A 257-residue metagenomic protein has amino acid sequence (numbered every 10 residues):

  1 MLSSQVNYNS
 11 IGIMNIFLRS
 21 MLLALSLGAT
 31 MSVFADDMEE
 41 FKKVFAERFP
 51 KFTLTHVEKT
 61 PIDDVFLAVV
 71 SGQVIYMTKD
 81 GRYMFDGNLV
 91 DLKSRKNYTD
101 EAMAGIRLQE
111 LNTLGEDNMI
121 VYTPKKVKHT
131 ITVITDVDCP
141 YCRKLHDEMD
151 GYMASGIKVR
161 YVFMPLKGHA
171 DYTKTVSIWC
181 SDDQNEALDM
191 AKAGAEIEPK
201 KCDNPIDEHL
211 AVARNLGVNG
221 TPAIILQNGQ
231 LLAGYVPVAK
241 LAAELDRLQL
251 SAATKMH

Functional and structural regions predicted by a protein language model:
V6-M21: Bacterial N-terminal signal peptides that target proteins for export
F34-T53: Short, non-transmembrane alpha-helical segments in secretory-pathway proteins
K51-H56, D64-V69, Q73-Y76, D80-R95 (+1 more regions): Thiol/selenol-based redox catalytic cores and closely related redox-interacting motifs
T55-E58, R160-V162: General small-molecule cofactor/ligand-binding pocket signal
G81, N118-V121, V127-V137, Y141-K201 (+3 more regions): Structural alpha/beta surface segment adjacent to cysteine/selenocysteine redox centers across thiol/disulfide enzymes
R95-V121: N-terminal "domain-start" segment that seeds a small globular fold
